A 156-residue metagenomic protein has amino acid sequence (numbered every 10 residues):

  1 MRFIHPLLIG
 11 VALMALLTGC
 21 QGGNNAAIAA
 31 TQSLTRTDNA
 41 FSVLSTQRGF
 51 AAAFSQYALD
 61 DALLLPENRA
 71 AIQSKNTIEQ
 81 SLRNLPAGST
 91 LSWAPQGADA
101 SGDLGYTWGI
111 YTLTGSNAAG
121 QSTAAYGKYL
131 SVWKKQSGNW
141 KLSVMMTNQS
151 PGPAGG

Functional and structural regions predicted by a protein language model:
M1-I9: Bacterial N-terminal signal peptides that target proteins for export
L16-G19: C-terminal motif of bacterial Sec signal peptides marking the signal peptidase cleavage site
Q21-G23: Bacterial signal peptide processing site
I28, Q32-T35, G49-S101, T123-A124: A solvent-exposed, acidic/Ser-Thr-rich amphipathic alpha-helical stretch
D103-L113, G127: A short hydrophobic beta-strand element
T114-T123: Short, cysteine-centered beta-strand-loop-beta hairpins and adjacent loop/turn segments enriched in charged/polar
Y126-P151: Short beta-strand edge/turn micro-motifs at domain boundaries
